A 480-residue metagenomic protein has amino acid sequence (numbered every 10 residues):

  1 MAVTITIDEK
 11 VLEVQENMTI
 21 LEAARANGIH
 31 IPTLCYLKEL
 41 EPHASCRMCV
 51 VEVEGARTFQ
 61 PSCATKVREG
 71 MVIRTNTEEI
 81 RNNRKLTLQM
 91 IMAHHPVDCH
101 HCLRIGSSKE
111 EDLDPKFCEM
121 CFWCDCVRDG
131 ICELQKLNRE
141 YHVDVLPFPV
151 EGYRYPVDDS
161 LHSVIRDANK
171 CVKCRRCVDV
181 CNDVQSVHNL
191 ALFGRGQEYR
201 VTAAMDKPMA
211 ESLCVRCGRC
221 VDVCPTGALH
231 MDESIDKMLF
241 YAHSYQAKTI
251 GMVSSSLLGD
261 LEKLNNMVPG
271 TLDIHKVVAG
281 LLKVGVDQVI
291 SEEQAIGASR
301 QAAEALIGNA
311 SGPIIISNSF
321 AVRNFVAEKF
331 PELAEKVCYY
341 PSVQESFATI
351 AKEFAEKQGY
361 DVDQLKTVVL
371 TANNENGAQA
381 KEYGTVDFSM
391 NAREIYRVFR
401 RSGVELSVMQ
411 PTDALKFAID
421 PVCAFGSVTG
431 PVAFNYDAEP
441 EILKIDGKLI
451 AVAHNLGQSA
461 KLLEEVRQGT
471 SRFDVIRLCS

Functional and structural regions predicted by a protein language model:
A2-A204, L415, V428, V432 (+2 more regions): Ferredoxin-type iron-sulfur electron-transfer modules and their immediate structural context
E16-V72, N76, I80, M92 (+3 more regions): Iron-sulfur-associated redox domains of electron-transfer enzymes in respiratory and anaerobic energy metabolism
D98-H101, V180, V223, Q288 (+1 more regions): Transmembrane alpha-helical segments of multi-pass membrane transport proteins and ion-pumping complexes
C174-C177, C214, C220: Cys2His2 zinc-finger metal-binding sites
D183, V187-L190, D206-K207, T226 (+3 more regions): Conserved helix-loop functional segments at active or binding sites
T202, M209-L213: Charged, amphipathic alpha-helical scaffolding segments
G218-E233: Phosphate/diphosphate-binding loops
